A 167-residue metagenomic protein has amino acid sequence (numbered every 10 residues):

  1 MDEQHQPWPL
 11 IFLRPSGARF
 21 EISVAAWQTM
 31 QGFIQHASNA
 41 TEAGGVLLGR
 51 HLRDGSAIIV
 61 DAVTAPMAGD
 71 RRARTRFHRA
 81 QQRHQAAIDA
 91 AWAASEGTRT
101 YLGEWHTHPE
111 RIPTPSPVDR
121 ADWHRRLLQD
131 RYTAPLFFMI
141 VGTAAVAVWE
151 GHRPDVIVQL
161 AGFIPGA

Functional and structural regions predicted by a protein language model:
M1-Y101, E110-A167: Conserved beta-strand-loop surface patch within small alpha/beta domains used for substrate/adaptor or ligand engagement
H106-H108: Histidine-centered divalent metal-coordination motifs
